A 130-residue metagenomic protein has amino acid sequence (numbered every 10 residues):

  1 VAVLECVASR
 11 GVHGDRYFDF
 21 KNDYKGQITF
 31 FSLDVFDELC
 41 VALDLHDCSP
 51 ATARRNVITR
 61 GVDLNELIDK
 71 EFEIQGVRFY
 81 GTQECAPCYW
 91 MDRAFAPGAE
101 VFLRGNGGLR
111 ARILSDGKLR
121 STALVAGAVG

Functional and structural regions predicted by a protein language model:
V1, Y89-A94: Short, solvent-exposed secondary-structure boundary/capping segments
V1-I74, R78-E84, D116-K118, L124 (+1 more regions): Electropositive, beta-rich accessory/interaction domains or terminal extensions that provide binding surfaces
H46-N56, R93-G107: Short, basic/aromatic beta-hairpin or loop at an interaction surface
A99-S115, S121-V129: Acidic/glycine-rich phosphate/pyrophosphate-binding loops and surrounding catalytic core that coordinate Mg2+
